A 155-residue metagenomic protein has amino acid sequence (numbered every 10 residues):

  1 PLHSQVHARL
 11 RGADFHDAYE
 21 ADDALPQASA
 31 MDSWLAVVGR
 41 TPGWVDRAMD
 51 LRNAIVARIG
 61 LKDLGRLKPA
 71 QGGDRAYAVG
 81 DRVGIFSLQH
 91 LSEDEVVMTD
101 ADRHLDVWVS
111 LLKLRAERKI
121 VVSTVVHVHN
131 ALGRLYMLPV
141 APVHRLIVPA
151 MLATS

Functional and structural regions predicted by a protein language model:
P1-K68: Hydrophobic ligand-binding cavity/cleft-lining segments
D22, T99, V121-S123: Beta-strand residues in well-ordered beta-sheet regions across diverse protein folds
P26, R103-L105, H127: Short, solvent-exposed loop/turn segments at secondary-structure junctions
L67-G72, G80: Secreted/surface-exposed cysteine- and glycine-rich disulfide frameworks
R75-A116: Hydrophobic-ligand binding "helix-grip"
L112-A131: Short acidic, glycine/tyrosine-flanked loop/strand segments centered on an H-E-D-like triad
V126-I147: A short acidic/glycine-rich loop-to-helix N-cap element
R145-S155: Long, compositionally biased interface segments
